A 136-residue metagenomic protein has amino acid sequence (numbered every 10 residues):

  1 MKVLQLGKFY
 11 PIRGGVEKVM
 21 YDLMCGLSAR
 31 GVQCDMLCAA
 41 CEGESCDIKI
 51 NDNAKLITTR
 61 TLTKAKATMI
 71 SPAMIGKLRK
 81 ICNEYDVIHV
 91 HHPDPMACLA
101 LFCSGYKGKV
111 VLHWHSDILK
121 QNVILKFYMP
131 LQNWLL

Functional and structural regions predicted by a protein language model:
M1-V3: Extreme N-terminal starter segment of soluble prokaryotic enzymes
Q5-M69: N-terminal strand-loop element at the rim of the active site of nucleotide-sugar-dependent glycosyltransferases
R13, E44, C98, K120-Q121: Glycine/Thr-rich phosphate-binding loops of Rossmann-like dinucleotide-binding domains
V16-E17, L99, I124-K126: Conserved strand-to-helix beginnings and helix N-cap segments that scaffold or border functional pockets
K66-M69, K120-L125: Short, charged, surface-exposed secondary-structure boundary motifs
A73-E84: Short, well-structured alpha-helical segments in soluble
I75, V87-K107, L112-L119: An aromatic- and histidine-rich active-site surface loop
R79, K126-L136: Membrane-proximal helix-turn-helix segments that form the acceptor-binding/catalytic region of lipid-linked
